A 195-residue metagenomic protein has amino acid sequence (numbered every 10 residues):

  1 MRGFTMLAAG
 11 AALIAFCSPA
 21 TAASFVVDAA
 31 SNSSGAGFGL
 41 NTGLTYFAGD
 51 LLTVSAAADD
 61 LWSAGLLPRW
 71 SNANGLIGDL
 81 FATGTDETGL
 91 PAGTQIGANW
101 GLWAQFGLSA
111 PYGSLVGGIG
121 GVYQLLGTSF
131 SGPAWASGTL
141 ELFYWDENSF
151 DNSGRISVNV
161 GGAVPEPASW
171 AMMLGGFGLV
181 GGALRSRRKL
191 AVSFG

Functional and structural regions predicted by a protein language model:
M1-S24, V160-L184: Short, threonine-centered small-residue motifs that mark membrane-proximal processing/anchoring sites and TM-junction
A23-A163: Mature extracellular "passenger" or substrate-interacting domains of secreted, surface-exposed proteins
G182-G195: C-terminal membrane-anchoring or membrane-association module
